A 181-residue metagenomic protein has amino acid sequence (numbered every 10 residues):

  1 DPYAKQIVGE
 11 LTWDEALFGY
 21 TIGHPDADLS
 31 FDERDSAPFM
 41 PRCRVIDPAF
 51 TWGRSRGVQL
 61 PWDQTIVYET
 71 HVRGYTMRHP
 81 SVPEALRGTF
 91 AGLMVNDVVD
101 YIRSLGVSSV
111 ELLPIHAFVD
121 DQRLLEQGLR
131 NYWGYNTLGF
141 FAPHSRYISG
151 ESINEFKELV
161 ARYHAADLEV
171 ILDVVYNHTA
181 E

Functional and structural regions predicted by a protein language model:
D1-R146: N-terminal structural segment of carbohydrate-active enzymes
N96, G134, G150-K157, E169: Conserved structured core elements
I102-L113, E155-V175: Conserved beta-strand->loop/alpha-helix structural units within folded catalytic cores of enzymes with alpha/beta
F118, V174-E181: Aromatic-lined carbohydrate-binding surfaces of glycoside hydrolases
G139-A161: Chitinase-like catalytic core of GlcNAc-active glycosidases
